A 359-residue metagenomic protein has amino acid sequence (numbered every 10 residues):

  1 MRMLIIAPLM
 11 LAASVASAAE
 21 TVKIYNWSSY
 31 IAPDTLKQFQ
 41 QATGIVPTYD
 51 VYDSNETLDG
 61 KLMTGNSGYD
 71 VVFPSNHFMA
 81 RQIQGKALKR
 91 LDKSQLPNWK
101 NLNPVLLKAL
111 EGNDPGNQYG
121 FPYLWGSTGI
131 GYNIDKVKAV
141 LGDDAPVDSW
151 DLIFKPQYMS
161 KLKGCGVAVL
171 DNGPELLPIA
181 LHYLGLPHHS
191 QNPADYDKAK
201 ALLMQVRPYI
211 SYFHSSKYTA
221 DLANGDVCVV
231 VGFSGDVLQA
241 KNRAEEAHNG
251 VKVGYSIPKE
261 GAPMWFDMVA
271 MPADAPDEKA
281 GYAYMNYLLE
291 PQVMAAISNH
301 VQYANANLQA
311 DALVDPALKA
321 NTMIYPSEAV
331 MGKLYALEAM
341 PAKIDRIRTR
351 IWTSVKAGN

Functional and structural regions predicted by a protein language model:
A19-I83: Early extracytoplasmic/lumenal segment of secretory-pathway proteins
D70-P74, S211-Y212, C228-F233: Paired acidic/hydrophobic, glycine-rich loop segments that form the ligand-binding mouth/hinge of periplasmic-binding
F78-R81, V229-G250: A ligand-binding cleft/hinge motif common to bilobed small-molecule-binding domains
M79, I83-Y209, T219-A223: Extracytoplasmic ligand-binding site segments that recognize negatively charged/polar headgroups
K89-K100, D151, A247-P263, P272-A275: Short beta-strand->loop
Y196-Q205, S211, N249-A270: Periplasmic-binding protein-like
A220, E328-N359: Conserved C-terminal helix/tail region of periplasmic/extracytoplasmic solute-binding proteins
D267, P272-K333: Mature extracytoplasmic/periplasmic domains
